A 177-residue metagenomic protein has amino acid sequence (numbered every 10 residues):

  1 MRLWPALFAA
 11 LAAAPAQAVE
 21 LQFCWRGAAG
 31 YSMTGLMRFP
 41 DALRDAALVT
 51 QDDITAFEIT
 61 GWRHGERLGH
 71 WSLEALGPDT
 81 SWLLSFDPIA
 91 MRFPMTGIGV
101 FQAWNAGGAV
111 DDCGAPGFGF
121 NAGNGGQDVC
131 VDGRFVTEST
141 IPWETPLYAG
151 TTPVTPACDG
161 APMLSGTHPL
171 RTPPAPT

Functional and structural regions predicted by a protein language model:
M1, A18-V19: Absolute protein N-terminus
M1-A9: Sec-dependent signal peptide recognition, specifically the positively charged N-region followed immediately by
A13-P15: N-terminal signal peptide c-region/cleavage motif recognized by signal peptidases
V19-T177: An extracellular/secretory-lumen and virion-surface interaction module
